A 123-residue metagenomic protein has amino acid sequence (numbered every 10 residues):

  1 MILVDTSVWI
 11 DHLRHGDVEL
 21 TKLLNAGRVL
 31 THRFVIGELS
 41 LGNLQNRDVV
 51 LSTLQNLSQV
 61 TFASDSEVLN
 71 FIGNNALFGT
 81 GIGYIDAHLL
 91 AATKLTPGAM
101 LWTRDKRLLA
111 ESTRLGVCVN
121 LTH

Functional and structural regions predicted by a protein language model:
M1-F34, S40-S52, S58, C118: Short, well-structured N-terminal submotif of metal-dependent ribonuclease cores
H12, V18, Q59-H123: Active-site neighborhoods of divalent-metal-dependent phosphate/nucleic-acid chemistry enzymes
F34-V35, I72: Short, histidine-centered active-site or binding-site loop motifs used for metal coordination, general acid-base
